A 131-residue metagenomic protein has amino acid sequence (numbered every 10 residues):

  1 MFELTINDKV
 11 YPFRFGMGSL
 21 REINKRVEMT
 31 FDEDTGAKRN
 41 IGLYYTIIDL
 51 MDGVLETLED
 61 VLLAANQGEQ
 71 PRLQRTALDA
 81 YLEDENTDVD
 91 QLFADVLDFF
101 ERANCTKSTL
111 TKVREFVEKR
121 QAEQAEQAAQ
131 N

Functional and structural regions predicted by a protein language model:
M1-V10, F31-I48, E56, G68-N131: Charged interaction scaffolds used for protein-protein
F13-F15: Short capping micro-motif at the N-terminus of alpha-helices
M17-A37: Short, surface-exposed, low-complexity cationic segments
M51-L62: Short, well-structured hydrophobic secondary-structure segments
A65: Short, structured surface segments that line ligand/substrate-binding pockets
